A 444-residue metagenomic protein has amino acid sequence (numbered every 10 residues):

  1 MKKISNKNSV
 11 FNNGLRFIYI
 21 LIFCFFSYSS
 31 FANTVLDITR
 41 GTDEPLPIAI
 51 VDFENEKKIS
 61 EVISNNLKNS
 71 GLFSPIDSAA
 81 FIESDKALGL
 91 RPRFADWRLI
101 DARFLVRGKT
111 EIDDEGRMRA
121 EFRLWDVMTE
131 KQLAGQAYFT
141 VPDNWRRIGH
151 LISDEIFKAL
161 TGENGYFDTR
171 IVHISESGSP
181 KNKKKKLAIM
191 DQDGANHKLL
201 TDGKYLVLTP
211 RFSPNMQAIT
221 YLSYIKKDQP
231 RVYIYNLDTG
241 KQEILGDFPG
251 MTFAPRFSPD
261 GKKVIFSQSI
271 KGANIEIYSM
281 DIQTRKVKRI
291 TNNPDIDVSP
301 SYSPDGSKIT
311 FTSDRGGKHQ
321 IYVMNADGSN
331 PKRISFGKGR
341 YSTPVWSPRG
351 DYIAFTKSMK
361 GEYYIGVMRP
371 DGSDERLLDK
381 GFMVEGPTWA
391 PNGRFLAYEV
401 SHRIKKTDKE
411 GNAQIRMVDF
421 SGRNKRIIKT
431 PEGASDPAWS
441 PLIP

Functional and structural regions predicted by a protein language model:
T34, S64, L88-E155: Amphipathic beta-strand/beta-sheet edge segments enriched in Tyr/Trp
D37-A95, V106-K109: Short beta-strand->alpha-helix linker/helix-N-cap micro-motif that forms a surface specificity/interaction loop
M128, D191-A195, N236-G240, D281-R285 (+3 more regions): Short loop/turn segments that connect beta-strands within beta-propeller blades
N164, E176-K186, G203-K204, L222-R231 (+10 more regions): A flexible loop/linker signature enriched in serine peptidases of the S9 family
G165-F167, P214-N215, P259-D260, P304-D305 (+3 more regions): Residue-level detector of Asp-centered blade-edge/turn motifs that repeat once per structural unit in beta-propeller
I171, I219-T220, G261-I265, G306-T310 (+2 more regions): Hydrophobic beta-strand positions that form the internal "hydrophobic ladder" of WD40/Gbeta-like beta-propeller blades
E410-P444: Blade-level signature of beta-propeller repeat domains, shared across WD40, Kelch, NHL, RCC1 and BNR/Asp-box propellers
